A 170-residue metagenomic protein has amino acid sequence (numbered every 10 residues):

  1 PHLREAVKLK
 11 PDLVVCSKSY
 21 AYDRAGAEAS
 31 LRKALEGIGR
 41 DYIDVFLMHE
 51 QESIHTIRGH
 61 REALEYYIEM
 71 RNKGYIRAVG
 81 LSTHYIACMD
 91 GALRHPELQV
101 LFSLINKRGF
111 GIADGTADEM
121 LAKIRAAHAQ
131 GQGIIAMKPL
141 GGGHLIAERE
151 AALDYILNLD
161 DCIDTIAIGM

Functional and structural regions predicted by a protein language model:
P1-L13, Y155: N-terminal binding-site loop/beta-alpha segment at the start of enzyme catalytic domains that lines or forms
P1-L3, R24, I86-D90: Short, well-ordered alpha-helical microsegments
K10-L13, D41-V45, R77-A78: Short acidic capping loops at alpha-helix termini that bridge into adjacent secondary structure
D12-D23, V45-Q51: A short, structured active-site edge motif that brings together acidic residues
G26-L35, Y66: Short, well-ordered amphipathic alpha-helical segments that serve as non-catalytic structural scaffolds within diverse
L35-H55: Active-site groove signature of glycoside hydrolases
E50-M170: Beta/alpha (TIM)-barrel catalytic core signal, keyed to glycine-rich beta->alpha loops juxtaposed to Asp/Glu that bind
